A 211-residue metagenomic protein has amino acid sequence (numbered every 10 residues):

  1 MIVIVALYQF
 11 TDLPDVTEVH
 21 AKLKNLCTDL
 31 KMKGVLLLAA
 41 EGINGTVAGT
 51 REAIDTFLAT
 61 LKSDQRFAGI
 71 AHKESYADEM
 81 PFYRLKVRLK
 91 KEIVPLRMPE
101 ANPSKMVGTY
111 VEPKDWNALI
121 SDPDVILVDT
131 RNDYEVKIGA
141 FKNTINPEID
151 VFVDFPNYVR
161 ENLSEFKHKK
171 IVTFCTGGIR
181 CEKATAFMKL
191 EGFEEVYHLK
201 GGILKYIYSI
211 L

Functional and structural regions predicted by a protein language model:
M1-T109, R131-L211: Rhodanese-like catalytic fold shared by cysteine-dependent sulfurtransferases and DSP/PTP-type phosphatases
M106-V125: Internal catalytic-core helix/loop-beta-alpha segment that presents or stabilizes conserved functional determinants
I126-T130: Short hydrophobic beta-strand that contains or immediately precedes a catalytic carboxylate
